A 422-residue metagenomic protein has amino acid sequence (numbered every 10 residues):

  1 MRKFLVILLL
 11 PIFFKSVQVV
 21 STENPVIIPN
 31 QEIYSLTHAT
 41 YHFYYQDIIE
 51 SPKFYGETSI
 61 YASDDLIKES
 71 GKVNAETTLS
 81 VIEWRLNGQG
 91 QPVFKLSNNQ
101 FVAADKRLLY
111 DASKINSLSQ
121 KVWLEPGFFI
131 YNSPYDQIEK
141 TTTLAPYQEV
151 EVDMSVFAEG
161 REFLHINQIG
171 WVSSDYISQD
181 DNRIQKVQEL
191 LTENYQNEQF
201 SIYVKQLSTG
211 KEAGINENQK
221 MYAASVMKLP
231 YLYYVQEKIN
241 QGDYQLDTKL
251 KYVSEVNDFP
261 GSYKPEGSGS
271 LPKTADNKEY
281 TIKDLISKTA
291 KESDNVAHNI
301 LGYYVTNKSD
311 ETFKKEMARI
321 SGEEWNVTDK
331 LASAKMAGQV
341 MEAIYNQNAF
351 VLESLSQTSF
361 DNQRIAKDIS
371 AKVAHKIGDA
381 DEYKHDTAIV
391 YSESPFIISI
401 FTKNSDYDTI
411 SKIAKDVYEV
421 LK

Functional and structural regions predicted by a protein language model:
R2, V19-A62, K72-V73, G88-K95 (+2 more regions): SH3-family beta-barrel domains
R2-L5, F14-E32, E149-E151, F157-E159 (+7 more regions): Structured C-terminal helix/loop/strand segments within mature extracytoplasmic catalytic/sensor domains
P25-L36, E69-K106, A145-D175: SH3/SH3-like beta-barrel superfamily modules
Y41-I49, K106-F128, Y135, Y176-N194 (+1 more regions): Intrinsically disordered, low-complexity Ser/Thr-rich linker and spacer segments in cell-wall-related proteins
T143, D175-K220, A290: Beta-lactamase-like hydrolase cores
D181-I184, S254, P260-Q347: Active-site-adjacent helix/loop patches that line small-molecule binding or acyl-intermediate pockets
G210, Y222-V253, T289, I398: Active-site SXXK
L355-A380: Short Gly/Thr-rich strand-loop-strand
